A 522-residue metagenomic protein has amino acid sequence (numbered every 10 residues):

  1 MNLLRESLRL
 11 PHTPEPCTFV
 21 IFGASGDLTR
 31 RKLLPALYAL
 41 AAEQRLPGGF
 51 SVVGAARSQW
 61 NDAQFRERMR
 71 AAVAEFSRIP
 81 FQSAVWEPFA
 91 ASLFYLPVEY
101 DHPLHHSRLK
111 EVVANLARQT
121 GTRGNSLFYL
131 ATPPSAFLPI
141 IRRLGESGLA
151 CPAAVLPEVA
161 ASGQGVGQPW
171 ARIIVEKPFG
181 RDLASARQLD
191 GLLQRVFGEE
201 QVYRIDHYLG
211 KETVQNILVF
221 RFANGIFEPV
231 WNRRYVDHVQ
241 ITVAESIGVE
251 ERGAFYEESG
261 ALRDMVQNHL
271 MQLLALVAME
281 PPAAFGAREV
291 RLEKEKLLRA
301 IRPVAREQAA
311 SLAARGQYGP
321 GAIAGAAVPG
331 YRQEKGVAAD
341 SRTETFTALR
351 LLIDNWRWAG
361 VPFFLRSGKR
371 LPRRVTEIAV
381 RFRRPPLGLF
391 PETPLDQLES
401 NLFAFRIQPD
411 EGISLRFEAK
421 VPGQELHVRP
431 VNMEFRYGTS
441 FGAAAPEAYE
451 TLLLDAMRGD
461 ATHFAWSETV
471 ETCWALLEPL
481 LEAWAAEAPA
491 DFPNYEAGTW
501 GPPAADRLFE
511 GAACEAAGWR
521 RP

Functional and structural regions predicted by a protein language model:
M1-V175, F179-P522: Secretory/organelle targeting and membrane-embedding segments
